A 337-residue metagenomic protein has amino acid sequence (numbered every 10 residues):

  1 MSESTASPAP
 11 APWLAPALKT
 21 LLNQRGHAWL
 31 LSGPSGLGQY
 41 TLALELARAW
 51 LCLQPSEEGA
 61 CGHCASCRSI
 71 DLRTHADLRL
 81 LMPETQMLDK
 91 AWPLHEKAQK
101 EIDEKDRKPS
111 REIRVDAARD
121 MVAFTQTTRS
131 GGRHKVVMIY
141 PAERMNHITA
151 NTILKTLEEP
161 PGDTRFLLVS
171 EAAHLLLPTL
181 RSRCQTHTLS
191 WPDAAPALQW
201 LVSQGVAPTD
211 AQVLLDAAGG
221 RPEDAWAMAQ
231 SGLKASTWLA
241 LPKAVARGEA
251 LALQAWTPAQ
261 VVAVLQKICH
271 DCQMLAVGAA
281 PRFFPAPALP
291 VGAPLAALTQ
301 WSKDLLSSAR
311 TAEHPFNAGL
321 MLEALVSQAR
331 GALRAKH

Functional and structural regions predicted by a protein language model:
M1-A49, P55-E58, A65-S66, G162-R165 (+1 more regions): Charged, glycine-rich active-site and insertion segments that engage polyanionic ligands
S2-I148: Clamp-loader machinery-focused feature within the broader ASCE/P-loop NTPase space
A123, K155, S182: Conserved adenine-binding aromatic site and its adjacent loop/helix in ATP-hydrolyzing domains
Q126, N151-R165: Conserved catalytic/switch belt of AAA+ P-loop NTPases
G131-V136, P161-L167: Loop/turn-to-beta-strand initiation segments
R144-M145, E159, L175: Residues immediately C-terminal
H147-A150, R334: Short N-terminal helix/helix-N-cap motif within the alpha/beta-hydrolase-1
